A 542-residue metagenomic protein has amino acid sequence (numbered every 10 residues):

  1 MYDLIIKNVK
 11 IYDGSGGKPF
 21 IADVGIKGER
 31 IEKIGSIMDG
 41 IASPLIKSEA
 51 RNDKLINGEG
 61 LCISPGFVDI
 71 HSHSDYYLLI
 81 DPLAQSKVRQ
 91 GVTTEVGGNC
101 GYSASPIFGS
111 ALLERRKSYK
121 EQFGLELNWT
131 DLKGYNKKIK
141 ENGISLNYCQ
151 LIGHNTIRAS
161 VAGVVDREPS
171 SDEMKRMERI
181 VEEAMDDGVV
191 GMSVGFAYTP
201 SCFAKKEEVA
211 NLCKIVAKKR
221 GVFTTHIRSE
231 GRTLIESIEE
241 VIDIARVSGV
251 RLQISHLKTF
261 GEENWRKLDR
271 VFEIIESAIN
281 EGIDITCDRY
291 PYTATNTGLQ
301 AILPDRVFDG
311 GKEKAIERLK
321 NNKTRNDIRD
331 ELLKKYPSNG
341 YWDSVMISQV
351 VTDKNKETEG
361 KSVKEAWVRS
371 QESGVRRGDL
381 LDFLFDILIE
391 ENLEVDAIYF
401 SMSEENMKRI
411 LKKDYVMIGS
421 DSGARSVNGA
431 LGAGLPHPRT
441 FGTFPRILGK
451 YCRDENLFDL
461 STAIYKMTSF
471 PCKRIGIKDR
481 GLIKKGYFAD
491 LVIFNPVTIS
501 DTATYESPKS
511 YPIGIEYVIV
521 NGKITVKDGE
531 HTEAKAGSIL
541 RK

Functional and structural regions predicted by a protein language model:
M1-G40, T498-E506: N-terminal metal-binding scaffold of metallo-dependent hydrolase/deaminase domains
D3, E29, M407-L411, Y415 (+2 more regions): Structural signature of the urease/amidohydrolase superfamily beta/alpha-barrel
L4-I6, N52-G98, V520: Replace "His-x-His-based motif
V9, N321, R409-Y415, D421 (+2 more regions): C-terminal cap of metal-dependent C-N hydrolases
V9, V24, E29, G60 (+13 more regions): Divalent metal-coordination and catalytic microenvironments
S43-N52, E372-G374: A cross-taxon signal for low-complexity, glycine/charged-rich
C100-G109, S118-V247: Hydrophobic, small-residue-rich alpha-helical packing segments that form membrane-like cores
N136-I139, I144-S171, M177-Y198, R246 (+2 more regions): Active-site neighborhoods of metal-dependent hydrolases
